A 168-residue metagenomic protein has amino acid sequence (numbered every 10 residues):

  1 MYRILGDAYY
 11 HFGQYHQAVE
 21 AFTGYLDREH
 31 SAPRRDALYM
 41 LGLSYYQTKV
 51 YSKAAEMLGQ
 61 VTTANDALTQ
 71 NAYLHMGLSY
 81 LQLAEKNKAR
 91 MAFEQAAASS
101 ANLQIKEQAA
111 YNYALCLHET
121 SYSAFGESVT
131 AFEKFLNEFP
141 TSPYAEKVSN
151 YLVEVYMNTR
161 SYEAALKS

Functional and structural regions predicted by a protein language model:
M1-S168: Acidic, polar-rich low-complexity tracts and alpha-helical solenoid repeat scaffolds
